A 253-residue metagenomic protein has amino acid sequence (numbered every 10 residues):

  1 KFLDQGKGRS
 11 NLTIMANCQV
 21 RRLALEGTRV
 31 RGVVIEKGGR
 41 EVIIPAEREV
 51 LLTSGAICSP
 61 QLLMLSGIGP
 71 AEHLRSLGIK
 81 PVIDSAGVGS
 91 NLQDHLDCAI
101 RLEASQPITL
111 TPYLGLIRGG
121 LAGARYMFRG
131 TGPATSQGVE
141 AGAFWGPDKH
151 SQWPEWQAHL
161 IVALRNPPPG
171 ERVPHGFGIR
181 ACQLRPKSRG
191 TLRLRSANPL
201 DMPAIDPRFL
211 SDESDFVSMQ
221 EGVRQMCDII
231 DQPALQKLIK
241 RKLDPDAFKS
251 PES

Functional and structural regions predicted by a protein language model:
K1-S10, P207-R208: Helix-loop-beta segment of a Rossmann-like dinucleotide-binding subdomain
L3-D4, L63, A71, A99 (+2 more regions): Non-transmembrane alpha-helical segments in soluble domains of secreted/periplasmic/extracellular proteins
R9-V20, P45: A conserved beta-strand/loop element that lines the FAD pocket in flavoprotein oxidoreductases
T13-M15, K80-D84, H159: General small-molecule cofactor/ligand-binding pocket signal
R22-L23, G32-A122, G132, L184 (+1 more regions): Glycine-rich loop(s) and the adjacent beta-strand/alpha-helix scaffold that form part
T28-V34, G176: Short, hydrophobic/aromatic-rich segments at coil-to-beta transitions
S105-I108, G123-S253: FAD-dependent oxidoreductase catalytic-site/capping-region signature
